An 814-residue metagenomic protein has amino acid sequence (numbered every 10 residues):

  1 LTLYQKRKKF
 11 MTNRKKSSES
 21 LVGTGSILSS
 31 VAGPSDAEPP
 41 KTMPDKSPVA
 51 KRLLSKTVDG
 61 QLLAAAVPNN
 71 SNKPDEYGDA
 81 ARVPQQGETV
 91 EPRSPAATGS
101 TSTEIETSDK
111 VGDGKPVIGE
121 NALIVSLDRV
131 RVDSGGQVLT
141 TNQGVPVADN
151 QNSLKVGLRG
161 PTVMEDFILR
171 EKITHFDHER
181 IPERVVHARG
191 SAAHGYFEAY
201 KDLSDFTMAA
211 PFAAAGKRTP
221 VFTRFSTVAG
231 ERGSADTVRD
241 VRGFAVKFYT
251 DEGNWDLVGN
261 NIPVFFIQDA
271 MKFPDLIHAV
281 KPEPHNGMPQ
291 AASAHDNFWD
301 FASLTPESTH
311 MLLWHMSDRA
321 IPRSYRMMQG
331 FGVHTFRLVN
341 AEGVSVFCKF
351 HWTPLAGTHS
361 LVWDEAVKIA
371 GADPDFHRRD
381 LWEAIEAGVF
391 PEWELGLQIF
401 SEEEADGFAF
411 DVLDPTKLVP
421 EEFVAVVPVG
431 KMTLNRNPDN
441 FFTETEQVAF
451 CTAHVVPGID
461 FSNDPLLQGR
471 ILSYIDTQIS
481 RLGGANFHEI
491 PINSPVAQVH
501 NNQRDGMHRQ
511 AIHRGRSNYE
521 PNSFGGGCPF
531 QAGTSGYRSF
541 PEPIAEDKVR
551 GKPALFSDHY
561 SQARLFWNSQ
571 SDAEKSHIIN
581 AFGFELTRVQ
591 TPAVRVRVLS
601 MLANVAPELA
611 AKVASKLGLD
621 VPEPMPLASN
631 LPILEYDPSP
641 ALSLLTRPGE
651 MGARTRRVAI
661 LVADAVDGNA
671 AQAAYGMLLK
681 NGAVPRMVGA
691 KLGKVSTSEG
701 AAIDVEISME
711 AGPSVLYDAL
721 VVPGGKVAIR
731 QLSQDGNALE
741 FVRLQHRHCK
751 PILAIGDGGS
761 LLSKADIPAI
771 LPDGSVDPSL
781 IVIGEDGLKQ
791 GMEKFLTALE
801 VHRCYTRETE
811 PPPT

Functional and structural regions predicted by a protein language model:
R7, T12-G668, Q672-Y675, L679-K680 (+5 more regions): Active-site-adjacent core segments of small-molecule enzymes
T591, G689, A719-G725, A738-K764: Catalytic nucleophile loop
A671, N737-A738: Amphipathic coiled-coil/heptad-repeat helices and related helical stalk/stem segments that mediate oligomerization
L692-V695, G759-L762, G787: Short gly/pro/ser/thr-enriched loop/turn and capping motifs at secondary-structure boundaries
S714-V715: A short, aliphatic-rich alpha-helical micro-motif
A728-R730: Short glycine-rich, flexible loops that bind phosphorylated cofactors or substrates
I770-V776: Class I SAM-dependent methyltransferase SAM-binding "motif I" and its flanking Rossmann-like core
V776-T814: A charged, well-structured terminal subsegment
